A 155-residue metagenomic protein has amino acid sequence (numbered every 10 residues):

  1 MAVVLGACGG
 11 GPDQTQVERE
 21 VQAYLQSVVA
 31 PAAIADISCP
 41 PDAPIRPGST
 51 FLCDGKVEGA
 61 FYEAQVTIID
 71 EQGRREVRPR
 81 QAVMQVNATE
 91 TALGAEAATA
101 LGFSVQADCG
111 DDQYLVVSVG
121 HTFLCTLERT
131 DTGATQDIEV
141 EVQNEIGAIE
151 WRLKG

Functional and structural regions predicted by a protein language model:
V4-A7: C-terminal motif of bacterial Sec signal peptides marking the signal peptidase cleavage site
G9-P12: Bacterial signal peptide processing site
V17-A35, L52: Post-signal peptide N-terminal segment of mature Sec-exported envelope proteins
A35-T50, Q106-L124: Serine/threonine-rich, repeat-prone extracellular segments and beta-strand-based repeat modules of secreted/surface
I37-A82: Acidic (E/D-rich), amphipathic helical modules within compact regulatory domains
R75-V86, A148-G155: A short, surface-exposed interaction/processing loop segment used at functional sites
R80-L101: Long, charged/polar, surface-exposed segments that mediate recognition or autoinhibition
L124-G155: Extracellularly exposed regions in secreted/surface proteins, prominently low-complexity, repeat-rich
